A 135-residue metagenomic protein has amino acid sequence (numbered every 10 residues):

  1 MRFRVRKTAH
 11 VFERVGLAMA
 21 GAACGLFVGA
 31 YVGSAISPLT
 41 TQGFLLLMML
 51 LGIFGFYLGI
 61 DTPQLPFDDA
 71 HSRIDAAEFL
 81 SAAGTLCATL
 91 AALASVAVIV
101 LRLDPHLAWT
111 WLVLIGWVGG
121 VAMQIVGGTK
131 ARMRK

Functional and structural regions predicted by a protein language model:
M1-S37: N-terminal signal-anchor transmembrane alpha-helix
R6-R14, D69-A83: Interfacial transmembrane-helix boundary/kink motif in multi-pass membrane proteins
V11, L86-K135: Alpha-helical membrane-associated segments of multi-pass integral membrane proteins
R14-L26, L45-I53, C87-L90, W117: Alpha-helical transmembrane spans of integral membrane proteins, capturing the lipid-embedded, hydrophobic core of TM
A30-Q42, V100-A108: Membrane-interfacial hairpin junctions
S34-F54, V113: Transmembrane alpha-helix entry/boundary detector in multi-pass membrane proteins
L47-L50, R73-A94: Transmembrane alpha-helical segments of multi-pass membrane proteins
L51-D68: Membrane-water interface of transmembrane alpha-helices
